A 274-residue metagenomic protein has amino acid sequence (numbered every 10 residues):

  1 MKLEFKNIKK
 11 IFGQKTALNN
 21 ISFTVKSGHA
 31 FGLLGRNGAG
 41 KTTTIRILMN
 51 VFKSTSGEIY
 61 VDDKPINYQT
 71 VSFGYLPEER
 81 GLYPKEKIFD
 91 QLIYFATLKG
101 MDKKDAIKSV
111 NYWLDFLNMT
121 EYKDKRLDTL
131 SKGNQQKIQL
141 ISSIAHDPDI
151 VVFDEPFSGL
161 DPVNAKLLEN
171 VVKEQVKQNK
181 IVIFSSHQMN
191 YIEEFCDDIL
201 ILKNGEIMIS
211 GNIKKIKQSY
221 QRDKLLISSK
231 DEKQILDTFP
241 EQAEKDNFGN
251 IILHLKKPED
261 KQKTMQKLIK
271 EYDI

Functional and structural regions predicted by a protein language model:
F5: Conserved catalytic Walker-motif region of ABC-type ATPase nucleotide-binding domains
K9, I66, F89, M189 (+3 more regions): Alpha-helix N-cap/helix-start and coil->helix boundary motif
K10-F184, M189-K203: ABC transporter nucleotide-binding domains
S27, E121, S229-D231, K257: Non-catalytic surface loops within mature trypsin-like serine protease
E169-L255: ABC transporter nucleotide-binding domain
E244-I274: Non-catalytic connector elements of ABC transporters
